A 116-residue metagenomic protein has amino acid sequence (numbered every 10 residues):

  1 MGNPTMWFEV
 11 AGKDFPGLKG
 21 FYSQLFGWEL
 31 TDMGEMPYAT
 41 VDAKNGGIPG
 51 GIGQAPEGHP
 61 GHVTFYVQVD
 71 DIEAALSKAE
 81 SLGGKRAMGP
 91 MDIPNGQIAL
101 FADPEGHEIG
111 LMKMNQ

Functional and structural regions predicted by a protein language model:
M1-K19, G46-G47, V63-F65, K113-Q116: N-terminal beta-strand motif that seeds the catalytic metal site of vicinal oxygen chelate
M6, V10, L76-S77, L82-Q116: Vicinal oxygen chelate
D14, P37, I72: A generic "binding-loop/recognition-motif" signal
Y22: Catalytic core of tubulin tyrosine ligase-like
G27-G61, E108-K113: Conserved short beta-strand elements that form part of the metal-binding/catalytic scaffold of enzyme active sites
T40, Y66, I98-L100: Conserved hydrophobic/aromatic beta-strand scaffold that supports enzyme active sites
H59-A87: Mid-chain, well-packed structural core segment of small domains
